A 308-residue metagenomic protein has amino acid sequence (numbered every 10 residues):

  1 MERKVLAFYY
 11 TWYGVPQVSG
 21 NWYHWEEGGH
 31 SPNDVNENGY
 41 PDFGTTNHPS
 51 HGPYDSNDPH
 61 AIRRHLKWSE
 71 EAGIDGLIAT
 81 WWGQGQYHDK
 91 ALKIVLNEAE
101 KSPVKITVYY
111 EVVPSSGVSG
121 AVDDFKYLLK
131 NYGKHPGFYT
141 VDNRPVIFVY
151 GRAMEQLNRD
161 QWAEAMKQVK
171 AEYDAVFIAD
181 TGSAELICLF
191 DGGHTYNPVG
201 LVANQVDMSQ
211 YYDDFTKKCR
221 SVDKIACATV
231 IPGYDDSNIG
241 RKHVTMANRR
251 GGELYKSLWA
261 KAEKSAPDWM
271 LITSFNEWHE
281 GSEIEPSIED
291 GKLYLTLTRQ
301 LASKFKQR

Functional and structural regions predicted by a protein language model:
M1-R308: Glycan-processing catalytic domains of CAZymes
